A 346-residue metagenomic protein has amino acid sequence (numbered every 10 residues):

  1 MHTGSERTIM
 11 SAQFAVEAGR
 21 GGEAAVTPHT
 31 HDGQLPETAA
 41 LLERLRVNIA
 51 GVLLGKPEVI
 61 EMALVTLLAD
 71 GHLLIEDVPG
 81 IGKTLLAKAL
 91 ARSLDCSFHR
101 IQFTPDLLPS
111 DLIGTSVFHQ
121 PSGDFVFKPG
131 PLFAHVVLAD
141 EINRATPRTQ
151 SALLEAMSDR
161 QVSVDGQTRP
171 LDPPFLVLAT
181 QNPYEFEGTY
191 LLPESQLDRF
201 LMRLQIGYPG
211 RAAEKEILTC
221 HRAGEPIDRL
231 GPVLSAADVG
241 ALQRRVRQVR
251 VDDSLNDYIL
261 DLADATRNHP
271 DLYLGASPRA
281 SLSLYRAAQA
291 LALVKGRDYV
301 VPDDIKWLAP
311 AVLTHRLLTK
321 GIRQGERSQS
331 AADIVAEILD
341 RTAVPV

Functional and structural regions predicted by a protein language model:
A12-G19, E23-T30, P36, N268-V346: C-terminal engagement/docking regions of AAA+ P-loop ATPases
L35-I81: Pre-Walker A (pre-P-loop) alpha-helix and adjacent loop at the N terminus of AAA/AAA+ ATPase modules, a conserved
M62-V65, F118-L138, Q167: Conserved alpha-helical scaffold flanking the Walker A/P-loop in AAA+ ATPase domains
L67-T104: Walker A/P-loop
D77, D140-E141, A152: Walker B catalytic acidic pair
V78, L112, T180: P-loop (Walker A) phosphate-binding loop of NTP-binding proteins
S93-P121: AAA+/P-loop NTPase substrate/partner-engagement loops
H119-D124, A145, T149, M157-V249 (+1 more regions): Canonical AAA+ ATPase core
